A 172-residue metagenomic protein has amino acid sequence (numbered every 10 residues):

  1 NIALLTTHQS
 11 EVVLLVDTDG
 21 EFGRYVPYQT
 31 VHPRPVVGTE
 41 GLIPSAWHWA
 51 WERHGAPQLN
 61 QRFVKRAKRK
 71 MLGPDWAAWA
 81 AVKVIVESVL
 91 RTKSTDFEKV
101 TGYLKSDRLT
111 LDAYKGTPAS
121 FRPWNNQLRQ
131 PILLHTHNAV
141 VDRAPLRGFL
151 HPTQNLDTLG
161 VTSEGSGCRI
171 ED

Functional and structural regions predicted by a protein language model:
N1-D172: Extracytosolic ligand-binding ectodomains
